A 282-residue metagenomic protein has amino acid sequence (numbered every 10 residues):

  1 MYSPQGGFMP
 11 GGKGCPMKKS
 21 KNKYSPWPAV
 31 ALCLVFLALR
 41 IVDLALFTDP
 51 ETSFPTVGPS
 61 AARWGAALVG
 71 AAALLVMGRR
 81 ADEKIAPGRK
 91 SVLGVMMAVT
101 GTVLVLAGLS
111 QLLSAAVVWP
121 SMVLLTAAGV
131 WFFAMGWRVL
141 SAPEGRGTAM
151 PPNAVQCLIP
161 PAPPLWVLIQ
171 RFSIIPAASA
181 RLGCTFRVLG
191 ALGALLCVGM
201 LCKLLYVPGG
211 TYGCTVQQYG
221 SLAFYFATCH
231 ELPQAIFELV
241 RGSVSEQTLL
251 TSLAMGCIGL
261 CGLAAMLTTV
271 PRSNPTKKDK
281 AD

Functional and structural regions predicted by a protein language model:
M1-P16: Short, Lys/Arg-enriched N-terminal segments with co-localized hydrophobic residues within the first ~10-30 amino acids
M17-W119: N-terminal topogenic module of multi-pass integral membrane proteins
A29-L44, A72-L75, R187-D282: C-terminal transmembrane-bundle signature of multipass membrane proteins, characterized by strong activation on
V30-L39, G94-Q111, M122-M135, N153-Q170 (+2 more regions): Alpha-helical transmembrane segments of multi-pass integral membrane proteins
I41-E51, G108-A115, L168-S179, L232-R241: Juxtamembrane "helix-exit" motif on the non-cytosolic side of transmembrane helices
P55-A71, G94-T100, A107, V117-F132 (+2 more regions): Alpha-helical transmembrane segments of polytopic membrane proteins
L68-I85, W131-S141, L195-L204: Canonical alpha-helical transmembrane segments
D82-S91, L140-N153, L205-C214: Membrane-interface helix-boundary motifs at transmembrane edges
